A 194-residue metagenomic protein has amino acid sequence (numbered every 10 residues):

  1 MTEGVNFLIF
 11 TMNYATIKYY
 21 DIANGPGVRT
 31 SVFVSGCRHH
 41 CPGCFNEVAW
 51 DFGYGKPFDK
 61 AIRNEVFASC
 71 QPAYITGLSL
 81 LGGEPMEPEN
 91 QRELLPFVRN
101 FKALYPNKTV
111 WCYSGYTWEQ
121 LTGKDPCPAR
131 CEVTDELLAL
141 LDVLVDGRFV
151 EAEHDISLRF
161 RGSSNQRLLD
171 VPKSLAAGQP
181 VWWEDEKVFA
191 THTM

Functional and structural regions predicted by a protein language model:
N6-F33, P42, N46-G53, P180-V181 (+1 more regions): N-terminal [4Fe-4S]-dependent radical SAM core
F10-Y14, V28, N46-C127, E132 (+1 more regions): Conserved Radical SAM active-site core
E87, A152-E153: Short glycine-rich, flexible loops that bind phosphorylated cofactors or substrates
F97-K102, H154-M194: P-loop/Walker A phosphate-binding loop and immediately adjacent motor/lid segment at beta-alpha junctions
E136-A139, G162: Short, conserved loop/helix-junction motifs that constitute active-site signature segments in enzyme catalytic cores
D142: Receiver (REC) domain switch/active-site residues of two-component response regulators
